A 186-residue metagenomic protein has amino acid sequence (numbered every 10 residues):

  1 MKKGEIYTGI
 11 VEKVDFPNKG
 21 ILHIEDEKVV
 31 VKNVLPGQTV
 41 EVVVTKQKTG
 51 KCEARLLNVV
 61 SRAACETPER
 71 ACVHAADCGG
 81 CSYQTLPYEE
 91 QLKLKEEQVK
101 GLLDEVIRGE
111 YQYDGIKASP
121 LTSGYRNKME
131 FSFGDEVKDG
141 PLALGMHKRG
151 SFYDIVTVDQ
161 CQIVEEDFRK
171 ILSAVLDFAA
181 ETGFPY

Functional and structural regions predicted by a protein language model:
M1-Y186: Accessory RNA-recognition modules of RNA-modification enzymes
